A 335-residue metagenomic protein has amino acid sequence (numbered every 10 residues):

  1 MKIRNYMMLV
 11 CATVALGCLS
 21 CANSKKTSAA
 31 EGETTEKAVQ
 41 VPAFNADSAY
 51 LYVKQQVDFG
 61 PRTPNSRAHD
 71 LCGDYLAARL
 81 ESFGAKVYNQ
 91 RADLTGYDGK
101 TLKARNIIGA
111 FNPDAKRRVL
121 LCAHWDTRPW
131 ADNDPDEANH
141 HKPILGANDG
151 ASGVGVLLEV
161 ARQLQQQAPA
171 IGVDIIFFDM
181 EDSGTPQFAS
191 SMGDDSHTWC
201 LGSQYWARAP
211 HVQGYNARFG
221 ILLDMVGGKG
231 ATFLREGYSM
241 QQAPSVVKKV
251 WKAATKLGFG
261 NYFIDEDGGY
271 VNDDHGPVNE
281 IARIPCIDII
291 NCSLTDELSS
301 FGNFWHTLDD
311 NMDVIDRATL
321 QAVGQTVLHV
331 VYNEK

Functional and structural regions predicted by a protein language model:
G17-S20: C-terminal motif of bacterial Sec signal peptides marking the signal peptidase cleavage site
A22-K25: Bacterial signal peptide processing site
T27-C72, F83, E297-V314: N-terminal capping segment at the start of a domain
E36-A43, D58-R67, L94-Y97, N139-G150 (+5 more regions): Second-shell loop/turn segments in exported
K54, D58-D114: A non-catalytic alpha/beta surface segment that caps or lines the substrate-entry region of metallo-dependent hydrolase
R62-P64, D93-G96, D114-A115, W125-P129 (+5 more regions): Solvent-exposed loop/turn segments at secondary-structure junctions within structured extracellular/periplasmic domains
R91, T101, F219, V226-K335: Active-site-adjacent substrate-binding region of metalloamidase/peptidase-like peptide-processing proteins
H141-Q242, D274: Acidic/histidine-rich catalytic neighborhood of metal-dependent amide-processing enzymes
